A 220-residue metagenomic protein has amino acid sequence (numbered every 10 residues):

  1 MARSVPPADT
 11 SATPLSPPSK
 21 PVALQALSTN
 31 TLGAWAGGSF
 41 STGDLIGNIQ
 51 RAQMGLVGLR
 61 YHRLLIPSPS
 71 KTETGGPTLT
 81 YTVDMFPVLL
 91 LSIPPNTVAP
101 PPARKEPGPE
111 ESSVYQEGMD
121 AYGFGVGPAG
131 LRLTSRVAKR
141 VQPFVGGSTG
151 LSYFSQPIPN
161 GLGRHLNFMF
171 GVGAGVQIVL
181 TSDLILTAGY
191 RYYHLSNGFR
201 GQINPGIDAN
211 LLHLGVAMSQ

Functional and structural regions predicted by a protein language model:
M1-L24: Cleavable N-terminal export/targeting peptides
K20-T29, L65-L79, R136-P143, L180-L184: Short loop/turn motifs that connect adjacent beta-strands in outer-membrane beta-barrel proteins
N30-A34, P77-M85, P143-T149, F168-F170 (+2 more regions): Transmembrane beta-strands of outer-membrane beta-barrel proteins
A34, G38, V57-R63, V126-S135 (+4 more regions): Residues on the lipid-exposed face of transmembrane beta-strands in outer-membrane beta-barrel proteins
A36-T42, R63, M85-L91, T149-P157 (+2 more regions): Transmembrane beta-strands of outer-membrane beta-barrel pores
I46-N48, L91-M119, Q156-L162, R200-I203: Flexible, solvent-exposed loop segments that connect beta-strands
N48-M54, G75, Q116-G123, G161-L166 (+1 more regions): Replace "Gram-negative outer membrane beta-barrel proteins" with "bacterial and organellar outer membrane beta-barrel
G206-Q220: Outer-membrane beta-barrel "beta-signal"
